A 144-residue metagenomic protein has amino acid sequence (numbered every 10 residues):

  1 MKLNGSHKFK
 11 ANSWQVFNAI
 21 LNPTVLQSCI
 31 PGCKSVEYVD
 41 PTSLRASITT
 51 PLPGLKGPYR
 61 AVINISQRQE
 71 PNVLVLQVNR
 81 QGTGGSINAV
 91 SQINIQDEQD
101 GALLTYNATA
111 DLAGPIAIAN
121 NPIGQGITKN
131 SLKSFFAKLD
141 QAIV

Functional and structural regions predicted by a protein language model:
M1-S43, T49: Hydrophobic ligand-binding cavity/cleft-lining segments
K2-S6, S43, P58-R60, V73 (+2 more regions): Intrinsic-disorder/low-complexity, polar/charged segments enriched in Ser/Thr/Lys/Arg/Asp/Glu/Gln
S6-K10, E37, N64, N94 (+1 more regions): Generic structural detector for well-ordered beta-strands
V16-I20, L26, I65, Y106 (+1 more regions): Hydrophobic pocket/interface hotspot
K34, R60-Q67, A89-D97: Hydrophobic/aromatic beta-strand elements that line small-molecule binding cavities or substrate pockets in beta-rich
E37-N79, S134: Glycine-rich portal/gate segments that line the openings of hydrophobic small-molecule binding cavities
R80-K129: Beta-strand/loop substructures that line and gate deep hydrophobic ligand-binding cavities in soluble
A137-V144: Short, highly charged C-terminal tails/helix-capping segments
